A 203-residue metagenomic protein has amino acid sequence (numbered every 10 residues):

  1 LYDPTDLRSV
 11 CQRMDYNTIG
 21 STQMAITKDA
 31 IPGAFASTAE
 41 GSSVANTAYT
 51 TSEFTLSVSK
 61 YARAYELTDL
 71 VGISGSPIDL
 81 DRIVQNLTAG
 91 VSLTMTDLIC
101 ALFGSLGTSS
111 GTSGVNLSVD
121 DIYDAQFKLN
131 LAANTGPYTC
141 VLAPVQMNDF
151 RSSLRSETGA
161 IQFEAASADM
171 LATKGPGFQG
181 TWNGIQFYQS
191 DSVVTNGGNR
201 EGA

Functional and structural regions predicted by a protein language model:
L1-Y61: Assembly/oligomerization interface modules of large self-assembling protein complexes
T5, I78, D120-Y123: Generic alpha-helical secondary structure signal
N17, I31, S52-L56, S74 (+1 more regions): Sequence/fold signature of self-assembling virion shell proteins
A25-I26, T50-S109, N130-L142, F187: Long, contiguous amphipathic alpha-helices that act as assembly "spine/axial" helices in icosahedral shell and virion
I31, L70, S92, V145 (+1 more regions): Residue-level marker of positions within ordered structural domains that often coincide with functionally constrained
A34-S37, G75, D149-S152: Short helix/loop capping segments that flank catalytic or ligand/cofactor-binding pockets
T38-V44, R82, N86, R155-S156: Short, polar loop/linker segments at the starts of domains and inter-domain junctions
S105-W182: Extended, solvent-exposed, turn-rich assembly/linker loops in the middle of proteins
